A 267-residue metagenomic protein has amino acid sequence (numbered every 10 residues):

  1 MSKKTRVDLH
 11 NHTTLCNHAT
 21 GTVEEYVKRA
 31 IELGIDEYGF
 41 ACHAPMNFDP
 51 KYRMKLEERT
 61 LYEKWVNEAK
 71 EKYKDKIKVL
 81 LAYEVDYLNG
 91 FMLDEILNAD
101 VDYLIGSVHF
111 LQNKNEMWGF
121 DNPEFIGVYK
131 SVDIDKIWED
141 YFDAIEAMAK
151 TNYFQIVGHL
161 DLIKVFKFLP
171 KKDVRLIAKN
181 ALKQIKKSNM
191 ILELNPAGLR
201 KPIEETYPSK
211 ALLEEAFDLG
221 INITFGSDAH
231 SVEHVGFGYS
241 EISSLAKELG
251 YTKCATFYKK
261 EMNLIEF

Functional and structural regions predicted by a protein language model:
M1-Y87, I96, D102, I163-L176 (+6 more regions): An N-terminally biased module of ancient metal coordination in phosphate/nucleic-acid-related enzymes
N17, S107-N113, W118-L219: Domain-core and long-helix interface of multi-subunit machines
V27, L93, I145-E146: Short hydrophobic/charged patches on amphipathic alpha-helices used for structural packing and interfaces
Y38-F40, L104, V157, L192 (+1 more regions): Hydrophobic residues within beta-strands of alpha/beta enzymes
K76, D100, T151, S188 (+2 more regions): Structured helix-beta-strand junction loops
L88-F91, S209: Short, well-ordered alpha-helical microsegments
K201-E204, E215, V232-V235, L264-I265: Short active-site-adjacent structural elements
G250-F267: Extended, intrinsically disordered, low-complexity segments
